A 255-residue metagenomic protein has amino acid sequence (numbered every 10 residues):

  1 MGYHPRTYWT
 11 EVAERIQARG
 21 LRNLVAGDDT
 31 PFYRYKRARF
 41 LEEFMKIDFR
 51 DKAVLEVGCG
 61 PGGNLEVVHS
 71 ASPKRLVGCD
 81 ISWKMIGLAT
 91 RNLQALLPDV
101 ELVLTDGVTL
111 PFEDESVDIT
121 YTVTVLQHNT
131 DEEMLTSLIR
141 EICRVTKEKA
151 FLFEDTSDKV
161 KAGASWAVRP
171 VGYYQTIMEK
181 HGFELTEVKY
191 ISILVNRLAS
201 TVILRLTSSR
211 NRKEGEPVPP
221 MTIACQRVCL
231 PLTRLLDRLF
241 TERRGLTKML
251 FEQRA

Functional and structural regions predicted by a protein language model:
M1-D48: Conserved class I S-adenosyl-L-methionine
K52-G60: Conserved class I S-adenosyl-L-methionine
P61-V108: Class I SAM-dependent methyltransferase SAM/SAH-binding core
Y121: A conserved beta-strand element that flanks and buttresses the S-adenosyl-L-methionine
N129, D158-Y173: Acceptor-substrate binding/catalytic loop of class I
N129-E141: A short, conserved alpha-helix within the catalytic core of class I
E148-D155: Conserved beta-strand signature within the Rossmann-like core of class I S-adenosyl-L-methionine
V195-A255: A C-terminal cap/extension of S-adenosyl-L-methionine-dependent methyltransferases that defines the acceptor-substrate
